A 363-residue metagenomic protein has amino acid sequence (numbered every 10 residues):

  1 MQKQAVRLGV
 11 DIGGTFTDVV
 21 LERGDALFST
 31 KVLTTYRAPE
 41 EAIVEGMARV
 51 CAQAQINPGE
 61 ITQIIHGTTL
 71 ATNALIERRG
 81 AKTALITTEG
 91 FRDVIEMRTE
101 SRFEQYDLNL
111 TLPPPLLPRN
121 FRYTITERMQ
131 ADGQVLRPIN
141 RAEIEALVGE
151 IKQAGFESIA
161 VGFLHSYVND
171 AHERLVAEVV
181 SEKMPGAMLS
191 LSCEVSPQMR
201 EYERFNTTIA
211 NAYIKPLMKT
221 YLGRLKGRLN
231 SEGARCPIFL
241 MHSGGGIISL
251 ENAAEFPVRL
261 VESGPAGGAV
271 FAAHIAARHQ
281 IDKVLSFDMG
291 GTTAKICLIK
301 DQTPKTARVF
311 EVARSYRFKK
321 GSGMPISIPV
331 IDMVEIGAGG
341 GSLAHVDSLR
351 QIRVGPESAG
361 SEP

Functional and structural regions predicted by a protein language model:
M1-P363: N-terminally biased helix-coil "hinge/interface" segments that flank
